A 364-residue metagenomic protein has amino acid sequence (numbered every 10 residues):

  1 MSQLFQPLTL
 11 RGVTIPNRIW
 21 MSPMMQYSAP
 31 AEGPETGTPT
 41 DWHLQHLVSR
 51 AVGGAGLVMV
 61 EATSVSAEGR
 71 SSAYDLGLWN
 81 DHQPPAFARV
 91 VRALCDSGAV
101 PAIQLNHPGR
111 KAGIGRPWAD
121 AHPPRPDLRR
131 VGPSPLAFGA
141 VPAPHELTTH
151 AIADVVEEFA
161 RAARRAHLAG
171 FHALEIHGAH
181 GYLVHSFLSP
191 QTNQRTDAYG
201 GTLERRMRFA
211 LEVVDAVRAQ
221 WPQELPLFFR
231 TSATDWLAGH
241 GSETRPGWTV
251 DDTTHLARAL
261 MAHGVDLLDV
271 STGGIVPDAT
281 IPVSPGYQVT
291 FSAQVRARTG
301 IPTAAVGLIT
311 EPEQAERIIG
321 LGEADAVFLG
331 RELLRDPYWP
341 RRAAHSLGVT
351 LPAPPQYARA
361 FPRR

Functional and structural regions predicted by a protein language model:
M1-R364: Flavin-dependent oxidoreductase catalytic cores
